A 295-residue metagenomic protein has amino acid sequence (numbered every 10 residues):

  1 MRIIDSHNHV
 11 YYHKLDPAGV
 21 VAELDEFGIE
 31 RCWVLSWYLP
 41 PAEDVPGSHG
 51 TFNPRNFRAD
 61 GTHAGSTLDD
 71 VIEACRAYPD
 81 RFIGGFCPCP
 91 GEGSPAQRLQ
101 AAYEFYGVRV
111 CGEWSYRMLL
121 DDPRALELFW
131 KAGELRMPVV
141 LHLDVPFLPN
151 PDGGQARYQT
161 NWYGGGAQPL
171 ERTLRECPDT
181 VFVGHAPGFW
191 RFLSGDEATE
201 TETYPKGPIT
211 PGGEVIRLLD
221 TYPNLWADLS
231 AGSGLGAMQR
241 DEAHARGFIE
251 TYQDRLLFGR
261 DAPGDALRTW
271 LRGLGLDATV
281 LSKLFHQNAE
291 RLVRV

Functional and structural regions predicted by a protein language model:
M1-H13, I72-F86, V215, P223-W226: Mobile, glycine- and charge-enriched loop segments and immediately flanking short secondary-structure elements within
M1-N8, H13-P41, Q100-A101, G247 (+2 more regions): Mid-to-C-terminal alpha-helical segments outside catalytic/metal-binding sites
H7, L24, V71, C75 (+8 more regions): Conserved, mostly hydrophobic/aromatic
H9-Y11, W37-L39, C87-G91, W114-Y116 (+5 more regions): Active-site beta-loop-alpha junctions enriched in small/polar residues
P17-V21, L68-C75, A96-Q100, A125 (+5 more regions): Generic structural signal for well-ordered alpha-helices, preferentially at hydrophobic/aromatic core positions
E26-T62, P79-R81, F147-G154, A186 (+4 more regions): Active-site gating loops and adjacent loop-to-helix segments of metal-dependent hydrolytic enzymes
G47-G164, G234: Active-site gating/metal-coordination segments in enzymes
R109-V110, D122-L257: Catalytic pocket-lining loop regions of alpha/beta-barrel enzymes, especially the amidohydrolase/enolase/GH5 lineages
